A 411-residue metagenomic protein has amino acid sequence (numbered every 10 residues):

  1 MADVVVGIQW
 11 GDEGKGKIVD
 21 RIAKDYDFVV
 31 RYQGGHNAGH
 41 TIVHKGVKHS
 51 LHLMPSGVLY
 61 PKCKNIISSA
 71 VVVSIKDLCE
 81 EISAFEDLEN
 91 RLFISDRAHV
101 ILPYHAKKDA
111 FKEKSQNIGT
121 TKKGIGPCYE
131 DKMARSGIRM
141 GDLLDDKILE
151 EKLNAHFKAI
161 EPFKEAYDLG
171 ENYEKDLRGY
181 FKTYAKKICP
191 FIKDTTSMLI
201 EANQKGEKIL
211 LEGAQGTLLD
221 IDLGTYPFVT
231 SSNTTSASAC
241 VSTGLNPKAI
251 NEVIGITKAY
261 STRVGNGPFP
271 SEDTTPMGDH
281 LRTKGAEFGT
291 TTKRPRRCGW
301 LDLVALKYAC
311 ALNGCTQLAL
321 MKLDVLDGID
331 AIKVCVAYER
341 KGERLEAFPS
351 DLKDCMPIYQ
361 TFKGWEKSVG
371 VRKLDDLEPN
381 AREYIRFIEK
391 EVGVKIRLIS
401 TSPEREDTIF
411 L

Functional and structural regions predicted by a protein language model:
M1-L411: Non-transmembrane, aqueous-exposed alpha-helical and coiled segments at domain scale
